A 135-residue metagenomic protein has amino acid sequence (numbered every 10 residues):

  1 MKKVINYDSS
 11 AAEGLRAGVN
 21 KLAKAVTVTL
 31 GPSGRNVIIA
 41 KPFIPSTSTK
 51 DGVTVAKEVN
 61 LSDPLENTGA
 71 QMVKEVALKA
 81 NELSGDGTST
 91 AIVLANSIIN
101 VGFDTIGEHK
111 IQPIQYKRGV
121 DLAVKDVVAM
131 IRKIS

Functional and structural regions predicted by a protein language model:
M1-S135: N-terminal glycine-/lysine-enriched basic segments
